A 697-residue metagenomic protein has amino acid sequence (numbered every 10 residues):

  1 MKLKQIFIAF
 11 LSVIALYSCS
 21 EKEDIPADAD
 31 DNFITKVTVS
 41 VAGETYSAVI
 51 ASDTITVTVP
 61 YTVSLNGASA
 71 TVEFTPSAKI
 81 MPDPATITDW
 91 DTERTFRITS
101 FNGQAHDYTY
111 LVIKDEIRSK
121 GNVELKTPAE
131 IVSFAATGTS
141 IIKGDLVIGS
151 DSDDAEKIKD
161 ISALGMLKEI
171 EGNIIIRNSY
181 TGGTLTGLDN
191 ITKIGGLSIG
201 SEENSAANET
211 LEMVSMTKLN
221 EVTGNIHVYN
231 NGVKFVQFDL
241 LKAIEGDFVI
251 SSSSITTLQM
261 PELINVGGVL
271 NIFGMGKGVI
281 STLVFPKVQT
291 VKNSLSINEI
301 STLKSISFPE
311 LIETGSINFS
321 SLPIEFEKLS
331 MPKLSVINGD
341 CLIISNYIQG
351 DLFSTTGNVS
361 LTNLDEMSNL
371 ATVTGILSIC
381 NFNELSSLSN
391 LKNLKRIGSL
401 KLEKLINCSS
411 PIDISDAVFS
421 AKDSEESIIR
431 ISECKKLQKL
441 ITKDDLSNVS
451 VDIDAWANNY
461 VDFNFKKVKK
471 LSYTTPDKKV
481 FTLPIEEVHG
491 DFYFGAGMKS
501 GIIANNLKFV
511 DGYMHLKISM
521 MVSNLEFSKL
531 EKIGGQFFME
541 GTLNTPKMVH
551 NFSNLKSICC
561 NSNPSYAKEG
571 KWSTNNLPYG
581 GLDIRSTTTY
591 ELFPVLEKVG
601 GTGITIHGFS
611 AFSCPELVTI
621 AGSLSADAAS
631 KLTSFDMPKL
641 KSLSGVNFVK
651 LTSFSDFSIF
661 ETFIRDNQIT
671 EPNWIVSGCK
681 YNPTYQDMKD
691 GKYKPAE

Functional and structural regions predicted by a protein language model:
K2-A9: Sec-dependent signal peptide recognition, specifically the positively charged N-region followed immediately by
A15-S18: C-terminal motif of bacterial Sec signal peptides marking the signal peptidase cleavage site
S20-A135, S140-G144, E169-G172, G187: Beta-rich interaction/scaffold domains
G43-I50, V72, T88, T139-S140 (+13 more regions): Short, exposed beta-strand/loop patches in secreted or surface proteins that constitute
S64-P76, L164, F285, M331 (+1 more regions): Extended Gly/Ser/Thr-rich low-complexity repeat segments, especially those forming or decorating extracellular
A70, D153-G165: Extracellular beta-strand-rich solenoid/capping regions of secreted or surface-exposed proteins that bind or remodel
G121-T127, G144-I158, E171-G187, K193-K218 (+17 more regions): Concave beta-strand-loop units of leucine-rich repeat
Y681-E697: Short, low-complexity, Pro/Ser/Thr/Gly-rich segments in the mature regions of secreted, periplasmic
